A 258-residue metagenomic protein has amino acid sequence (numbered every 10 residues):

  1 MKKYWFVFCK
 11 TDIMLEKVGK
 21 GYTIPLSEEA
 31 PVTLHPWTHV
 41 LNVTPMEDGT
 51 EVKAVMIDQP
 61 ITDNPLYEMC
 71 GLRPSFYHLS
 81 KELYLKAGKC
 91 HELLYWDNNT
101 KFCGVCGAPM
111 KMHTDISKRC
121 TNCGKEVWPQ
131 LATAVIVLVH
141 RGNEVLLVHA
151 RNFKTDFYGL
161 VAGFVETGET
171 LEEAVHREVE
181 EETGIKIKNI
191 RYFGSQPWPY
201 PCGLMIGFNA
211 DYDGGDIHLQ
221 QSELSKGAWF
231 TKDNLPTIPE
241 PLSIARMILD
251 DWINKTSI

Functional and structural regions predicted by a protein language model:
M1-T100, K154-Y158, Q220-I258: Nudix hydrolase/Nudix homology domain
I13-L15, T114-L160, K186-I187, A210-Y212: N-terminal strand-loop-strand
A87-V135: Acidic, metal-coordinating catalytic segment for phosphate/diphosphate chemistry, firing primarily on the Nudix
V135, L204-I206, S225: Change "...and in nucleic-acid phosphodiester-cleaving endonucleases..." to "...and in nucleic-acid processing enzymes
L146, E166, P236: Nucleotide phosphate-binding site architecture
H149-A150, A162, R191-Q196, Y212 (+2 more regions): Active-site proximal loops enriched in glycine and acidic residues that flank catalytic Cys/His/Asp and coordinate
G159-F193, F208, D216: The catalytic Nudix box helix
Q196-H218: Active-site-adjacent beta-strand/loop module that shapes the phosphate/pyrophosphate-binding cleft
